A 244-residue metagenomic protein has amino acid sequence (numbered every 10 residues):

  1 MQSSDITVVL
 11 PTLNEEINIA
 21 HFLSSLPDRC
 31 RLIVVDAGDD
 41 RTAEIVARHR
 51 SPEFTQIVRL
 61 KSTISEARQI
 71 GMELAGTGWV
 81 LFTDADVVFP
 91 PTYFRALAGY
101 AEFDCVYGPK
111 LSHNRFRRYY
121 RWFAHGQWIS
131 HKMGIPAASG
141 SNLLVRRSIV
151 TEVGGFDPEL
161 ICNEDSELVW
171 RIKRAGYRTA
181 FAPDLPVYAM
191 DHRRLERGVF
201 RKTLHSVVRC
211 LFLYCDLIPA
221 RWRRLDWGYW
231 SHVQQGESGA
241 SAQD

Functional and structural regions predicted by a protein language model:
L10, R29-G38, V58-L60: Short beta-strand/loop segment that forms part of the nucleotide-sugar
L10-D28: Short, well-formed alpha-helical segments that are part of the catalytic scaffolds of diverse glycosyltransferases
S25, D36-I45, D84-V87: A conserved acidic beta->alpha catalytic loop
R41, A85-G99, W170: Acidic donor-binding/catalytic loop of UDP-sugar-dependent glycosyltransferases, especially processive GT2
R59-A75: Glycine-rich, basic loop-to-helix element that forms the pyrophosphate-binding segment of sugar-nucleotide handling
V80: Short aromatic/hydrophobic "clamp" motif used to bind/position activated sugar donors
T92-R118: Conserved donor NDP-sugar-binding/catalytic core segment of glycosyltransferases
C162-L168: Acidic donor-binding loop at a coil-to-helix junction in glycosyltransferase catalytic cores that engages
